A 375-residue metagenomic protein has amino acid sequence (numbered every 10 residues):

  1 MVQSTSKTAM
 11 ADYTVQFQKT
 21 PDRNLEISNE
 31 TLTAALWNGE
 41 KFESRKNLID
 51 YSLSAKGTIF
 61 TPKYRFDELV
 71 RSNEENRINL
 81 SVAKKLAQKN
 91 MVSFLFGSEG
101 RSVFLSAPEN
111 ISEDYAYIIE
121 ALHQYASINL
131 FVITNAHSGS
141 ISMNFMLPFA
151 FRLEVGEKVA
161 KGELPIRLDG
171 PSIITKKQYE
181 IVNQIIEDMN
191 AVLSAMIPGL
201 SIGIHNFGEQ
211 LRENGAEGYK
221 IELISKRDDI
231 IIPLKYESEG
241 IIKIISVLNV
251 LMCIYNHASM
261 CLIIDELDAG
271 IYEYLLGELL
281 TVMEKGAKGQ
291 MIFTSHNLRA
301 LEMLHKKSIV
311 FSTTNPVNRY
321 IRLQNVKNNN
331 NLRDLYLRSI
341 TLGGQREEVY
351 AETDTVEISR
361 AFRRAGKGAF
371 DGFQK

Functional and structural regions predicted by a protein language model:
M1-Q3, I185, G215-T353: Switch/communication elements of ASCE P-loop NTPase nucleotide-binding domains
S4-T8, S194: Short, solvent-exposed secondary-structure boundary motifs
T8-N38, Q210-I224, V317-V326: Short, well-ordered strand-loop elements centered on a beta-strand within folded domains, enriched for acidic residues
D12-A195: Electropositive, glycine-dotted interaction segments that contact anionic polymers or phosphate-rich ligands
N29-T33, T58-N73, M252-C253, L335-T355: Short, surface-exposed secondary-structure junctions/capping segments
I141-F149, G199, I232-E237, D268-A269: Short, mixed-charge, low-aromatic patches
G156-K158, V192-G199, E266, G270 (+2 more regions): Generic, well-ordered alpha-helical scaffold segments in large soluble proteins
V159-Y236, G344, V349-K375: Extended helical coiled-coil dimerization/tether regions that scaffold and oligomerize large DNA-maintenance assemblies
